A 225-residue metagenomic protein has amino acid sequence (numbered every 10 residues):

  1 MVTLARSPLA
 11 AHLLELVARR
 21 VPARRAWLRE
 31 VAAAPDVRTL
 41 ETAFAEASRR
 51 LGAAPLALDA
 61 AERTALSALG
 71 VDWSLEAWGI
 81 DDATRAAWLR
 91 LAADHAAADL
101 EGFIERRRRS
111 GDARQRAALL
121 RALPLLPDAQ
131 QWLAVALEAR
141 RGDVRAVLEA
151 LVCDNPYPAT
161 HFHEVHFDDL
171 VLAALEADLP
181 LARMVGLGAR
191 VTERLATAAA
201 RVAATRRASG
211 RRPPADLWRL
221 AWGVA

Functional and structural regions predicted by a protein language model:
M1-D94, V165-A225: N-terminal alpha-helical scaffold/docking segments in eukaryotic complex subunits
I80-A198: Eukaryote-skewed repeat-based solenoidal scaffolds used as protein-protein interaction platforms, primarily
